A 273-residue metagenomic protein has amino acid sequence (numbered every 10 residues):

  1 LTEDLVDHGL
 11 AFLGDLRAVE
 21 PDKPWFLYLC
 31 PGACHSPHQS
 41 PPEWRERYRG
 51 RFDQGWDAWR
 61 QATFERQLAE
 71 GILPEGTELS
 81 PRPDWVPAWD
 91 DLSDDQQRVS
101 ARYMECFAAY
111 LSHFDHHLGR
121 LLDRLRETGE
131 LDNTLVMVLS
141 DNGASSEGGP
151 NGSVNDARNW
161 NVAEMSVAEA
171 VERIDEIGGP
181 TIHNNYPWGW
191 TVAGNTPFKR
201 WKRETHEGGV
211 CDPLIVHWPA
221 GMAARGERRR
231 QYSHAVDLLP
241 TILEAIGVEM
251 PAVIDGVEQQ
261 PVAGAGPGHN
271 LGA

Functional and structural regions predicted by a protein language model:
L1-T2, Q96-S112, N184, T205: Short acidic-aromatic active-site loops that bind/stabilize oxyanions
T2-P83, Y110, F114, R124-V154 (+1 more regions): Active-site regions of oxyanion-processing enzymes, predominantly non-cytosolic
D4, H113-H116, R120, D237-T241: Short amphipathic alpha-helical face segments that pack within enzyme cores and frequently flank/anchor catalytic
E43, D53, D57, T77-E78 (+6 more regions): Short capping/connector residues at structural and topological boundaries
R49-D53, Q97-A108, R225-R228, Y232: Active-site oxyanion-binding pockets that recognize sulfate/phosphate
G50, L122-D123, A157, V162-A273: Substrate-binding rim/cap in mid-to-C-terminal beta-strand-loop elements of soluble/periplasmic
A69-D90, E172-P180: Extended, charge-rich helix/loop segments that form flexible, surface "patches" used to engage negatively charged
V86-Y103, H217-A224: Short glycine/proline-rich turn/loop motifs
